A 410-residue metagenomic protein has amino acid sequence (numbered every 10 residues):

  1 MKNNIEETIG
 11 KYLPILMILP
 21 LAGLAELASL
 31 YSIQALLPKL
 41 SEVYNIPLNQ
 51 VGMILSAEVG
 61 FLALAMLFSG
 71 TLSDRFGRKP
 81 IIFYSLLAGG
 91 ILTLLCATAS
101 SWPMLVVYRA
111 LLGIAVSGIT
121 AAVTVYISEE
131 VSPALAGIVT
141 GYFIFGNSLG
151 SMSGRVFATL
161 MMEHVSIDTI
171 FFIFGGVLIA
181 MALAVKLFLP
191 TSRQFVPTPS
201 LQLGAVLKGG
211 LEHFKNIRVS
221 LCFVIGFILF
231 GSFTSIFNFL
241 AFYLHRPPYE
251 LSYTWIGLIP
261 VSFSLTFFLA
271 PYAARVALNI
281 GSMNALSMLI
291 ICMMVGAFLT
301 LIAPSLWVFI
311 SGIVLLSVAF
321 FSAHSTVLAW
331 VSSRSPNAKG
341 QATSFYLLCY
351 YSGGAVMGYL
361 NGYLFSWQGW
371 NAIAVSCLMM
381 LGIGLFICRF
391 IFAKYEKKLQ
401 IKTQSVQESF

Functional and structural regions predicted by a protein language model:
K2-I9, P190-C222: Juxtamembrane intracellular "pre-TM" segments in multi-pass secondary transporters
N45, G77, T98-M104, S132 (+1 more regions): Helix-breaking motifs and short loop linkers at transmembrane-helix boundaries and internal kinks in secondary membrane
L64-P103: Conserved MFS/SLC helix-loop-helix module at the cytosolic interface between two early adjacent transmembrane helices
I81-L94, N284-L299, L378: Structural signature of the two symmetry-related core transmembrane helices
A88, L92, P103-L111, W307-L315: Paired small-residue
Y108-G146: Cytoplasmic helix-loop-helix junction between adjacent transmembrane helices in 12-TM secondary transporters
P133, Y142-L189: Helix-loop-helix hairpin linking two adjacent transmembrane segments in secondary transporters
M283-V327: C-terminal transmembrane helical hairpin of 12-TM major facilitator-type secondary transporters
